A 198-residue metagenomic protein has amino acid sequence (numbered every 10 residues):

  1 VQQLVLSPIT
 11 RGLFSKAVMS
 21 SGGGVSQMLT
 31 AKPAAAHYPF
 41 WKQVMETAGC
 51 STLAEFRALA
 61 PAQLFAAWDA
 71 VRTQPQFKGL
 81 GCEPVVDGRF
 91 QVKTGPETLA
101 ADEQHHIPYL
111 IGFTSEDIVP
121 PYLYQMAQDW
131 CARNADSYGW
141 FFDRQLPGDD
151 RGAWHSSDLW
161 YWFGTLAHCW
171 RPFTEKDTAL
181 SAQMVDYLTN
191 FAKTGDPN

Functional and structural regions predicted by a protein language model:
Q2, R11, K16, S20-W130: Substrate-access "cap/lid" subdomains that shape and gate the entrance to catalytic or ligand-binding pockets
L6-R11, D150-W154: Short glycine-biased active-site loop of nucleotidyltransferases that positions the nucleotide triphosphate and helps
S7, A34, D177-S181: Solvent-exposed, acidic/flexible segments
P8, S21, T114, R144 (+1 more regions): Short, small-residue-rich loop/turn micro-motifs
Y124, Q128-N198: Mobile gating loops/cap/lid regions near enzyme active sites that modulate substrate access
